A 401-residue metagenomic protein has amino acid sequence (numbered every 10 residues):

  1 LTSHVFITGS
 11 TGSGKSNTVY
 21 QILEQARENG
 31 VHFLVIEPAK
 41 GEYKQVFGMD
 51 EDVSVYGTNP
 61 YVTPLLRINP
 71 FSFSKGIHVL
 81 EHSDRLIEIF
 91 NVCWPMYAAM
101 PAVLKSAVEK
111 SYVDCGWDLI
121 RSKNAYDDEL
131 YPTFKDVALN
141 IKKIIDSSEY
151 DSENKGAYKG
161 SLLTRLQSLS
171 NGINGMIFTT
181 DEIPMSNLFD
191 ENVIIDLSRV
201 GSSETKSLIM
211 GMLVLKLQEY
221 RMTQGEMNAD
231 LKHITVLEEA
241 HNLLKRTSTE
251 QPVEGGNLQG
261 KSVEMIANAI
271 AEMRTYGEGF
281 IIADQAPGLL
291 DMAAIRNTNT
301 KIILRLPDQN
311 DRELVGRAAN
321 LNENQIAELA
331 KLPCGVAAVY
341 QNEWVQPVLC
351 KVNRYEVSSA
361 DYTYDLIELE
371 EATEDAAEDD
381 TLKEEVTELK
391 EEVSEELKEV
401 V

Functional and structural regions predicted by a protein language model:
L1-V5, D190-V193: Pre-Walker A (Motif I) flank of P-loop NTPase domains
T2-S10, Q251-G256: Short, basic, glycine/proline-bearing loop/turn elements
T11, Q21-Q25, F47-D50, S72-S74 (+2 more regions): Conserved ATP-driven motor cores of ASCE-family P-loop NTPases powering translocation/secretion/packaging/pilus
G12, P38-K40, P60, A240 (+2 more regions): Short, ordered loop/turn segments at secondary-structure junctions
K15: Conserved lysine of the Walker
T18: Hydrophobic positions on the alpha1 helix immediately C-terminal to the Walker A/P-loop
Q21-A271, T275-E278, A337-Q341: P-loop NTPase motor domains
W117, Y126-P132, D136, K143 (+5 more regions): Conserved P-loop NTPase motor module
